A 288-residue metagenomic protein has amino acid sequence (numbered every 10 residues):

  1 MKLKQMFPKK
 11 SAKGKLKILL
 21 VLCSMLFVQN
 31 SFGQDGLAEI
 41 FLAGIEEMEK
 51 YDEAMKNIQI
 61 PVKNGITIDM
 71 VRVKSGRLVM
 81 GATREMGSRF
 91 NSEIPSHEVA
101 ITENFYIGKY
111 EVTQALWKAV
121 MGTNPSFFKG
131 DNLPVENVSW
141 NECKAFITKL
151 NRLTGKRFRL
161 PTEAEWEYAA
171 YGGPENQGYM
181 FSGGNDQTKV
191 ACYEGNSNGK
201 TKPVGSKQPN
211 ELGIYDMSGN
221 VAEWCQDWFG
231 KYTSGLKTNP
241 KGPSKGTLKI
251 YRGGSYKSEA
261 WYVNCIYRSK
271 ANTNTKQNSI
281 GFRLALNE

Functional and structural regions predicted by a protein language model:
M1-G14: N-terminal secretory signal peptides that target proteins for export/translocation
L3, L16, F32-Q34: N-terminal targeting leaders that route proteins to membranes or the secretory/organellar pathways
K15-V21: Sec-dependent signal peptide recognition, specifically the positively charged N-region followed immediately by
C23-L26, S31-A164, L248, R268-E288: Extended beta-strand/loop cores of jelly-roll/beta-sandwich
V79, T83-R84, R89, S126-K129 (+2 more regions): Functional-site microenvironments in short loops/helix caps that host divalent-cation chemistry
